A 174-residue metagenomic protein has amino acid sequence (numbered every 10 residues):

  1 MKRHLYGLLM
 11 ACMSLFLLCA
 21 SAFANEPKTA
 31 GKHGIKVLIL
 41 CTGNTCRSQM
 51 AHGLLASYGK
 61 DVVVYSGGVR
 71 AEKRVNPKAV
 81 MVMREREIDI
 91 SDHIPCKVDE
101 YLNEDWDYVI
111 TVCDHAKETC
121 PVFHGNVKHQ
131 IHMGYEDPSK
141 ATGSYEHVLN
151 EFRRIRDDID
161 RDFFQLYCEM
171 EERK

Functional and structural regions predicted by a protein language model:
M1-L9: Bacterial N-terminal signal peptides that target proteins for export
L8-C19: Bacterial N-terminal signal peptides
A24-E100: Conserved active-site segments centered on acidic
P27-T29, C120-K174: Phosphate-binding/catalytic loops
T45, D114-K117: Short glycine-rich anion-binding loops that position phosphate/pyrophosphate groups of nucleotides and phosphorylated
Q49-A51, N76, T119-V122, T142: Short glycine-/acidic-enriched loop or helix-start segments at secondary-structure transitions that form or flank
N103-D105: Alpha-helix C-terminal capping/helix-to-coil transition sites in glycosyltransferase folds
